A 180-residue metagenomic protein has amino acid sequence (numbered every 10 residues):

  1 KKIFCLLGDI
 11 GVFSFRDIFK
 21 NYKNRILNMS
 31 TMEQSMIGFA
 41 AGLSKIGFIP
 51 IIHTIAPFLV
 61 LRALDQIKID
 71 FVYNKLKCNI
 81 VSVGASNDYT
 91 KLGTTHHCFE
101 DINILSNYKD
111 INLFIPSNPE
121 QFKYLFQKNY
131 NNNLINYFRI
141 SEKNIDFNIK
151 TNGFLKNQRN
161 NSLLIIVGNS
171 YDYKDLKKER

Functional and structural regions predicted by a protein language model:
K1-R139, N144-I145: Thiamine diphosphate
F4-L6, I51, N160-G168: Short hydrophobic beta-strand segments
S14, D146-N148, Y173-D175: Short acidic/glycine-rich loop or secondary-structure boundary segments that cap or lie
N131, G153-N161: Nucleotide-sugar donor-binding and catalytic loop/hinge architecture of NDP-sugar-dependent glycosyltransferases
L134-I135, N161-L164, D172: Conserved active-site beta-strand-loop modules that form the wall/rim of enzyme catalytic pockets and either contain
K143-K156: Aromatic-enriched
I165-R180: Glycine-rich phosphate/diphosphate-binding loop of Rossmann-like nucleotide-binding domains
